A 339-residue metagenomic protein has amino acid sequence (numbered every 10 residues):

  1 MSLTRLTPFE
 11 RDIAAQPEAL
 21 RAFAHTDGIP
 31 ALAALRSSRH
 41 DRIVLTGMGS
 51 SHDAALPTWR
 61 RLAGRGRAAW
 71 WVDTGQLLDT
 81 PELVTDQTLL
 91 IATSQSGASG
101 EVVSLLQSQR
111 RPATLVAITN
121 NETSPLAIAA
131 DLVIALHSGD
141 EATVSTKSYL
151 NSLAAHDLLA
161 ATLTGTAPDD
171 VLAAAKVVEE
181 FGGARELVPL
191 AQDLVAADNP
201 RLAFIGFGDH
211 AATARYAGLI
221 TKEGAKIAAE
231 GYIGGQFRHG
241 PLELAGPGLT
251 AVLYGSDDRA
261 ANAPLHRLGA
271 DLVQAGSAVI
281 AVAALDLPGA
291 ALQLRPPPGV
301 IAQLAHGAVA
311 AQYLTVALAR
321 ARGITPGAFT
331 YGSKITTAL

Functional and structural regions predicted by a protein language model:
R5-V44, L132-I134, G139-V252, A260 (+1 more regions): Active-site phosphate/pyrophosphate-binding segments
F9-D12, L268, G307: Amphipathic alpha-helix face/heptad-repeat signature
R36-F181, F207, P247, V252-P297 (+1 more regions): Glycine-rich phosphate-binding loops that contact phosphosugars or nucleotide phosphates
R65, G224-A225, A275, R322: Residues at alpha-helix termini
E223, A270-Q274, V316: Short basic/hydrophobic patches in alpha-helices and adjacent helix-turn junctions that form amphipathic surface motifs
P297-L339: Peripheral docking tails and interdomain loops at the edges of cofactor- or intermediate-handling domains
